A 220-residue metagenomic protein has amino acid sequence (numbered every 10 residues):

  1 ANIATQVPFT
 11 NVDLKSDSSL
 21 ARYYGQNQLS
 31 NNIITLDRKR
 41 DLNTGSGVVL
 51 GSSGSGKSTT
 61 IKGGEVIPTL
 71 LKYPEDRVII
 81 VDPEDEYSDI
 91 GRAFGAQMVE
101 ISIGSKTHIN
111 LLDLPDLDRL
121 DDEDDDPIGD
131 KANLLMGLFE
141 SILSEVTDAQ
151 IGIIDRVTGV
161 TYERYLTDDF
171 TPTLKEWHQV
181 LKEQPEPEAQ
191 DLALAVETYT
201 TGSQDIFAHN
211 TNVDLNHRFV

Functional and structural regions predicted by a protein language model:
N2-I34, R40, D85-Q97, I101-V220: P-loop NTPase motor domains
T44: Short coil/loop residues immediately preceding or within conserved phosphate-binding loops of NTP-utilizing enzyme
V49: Hydrophobic anchor at the beta1->P-loop junction of P-loop NTPases
S53: The conserved Walker
K57-S58: Conserved lysine of the Walker
I61-K62: Post-Walker A alpha-helix
I67-I79, F94: Post-Walker A helix-loop "phosphate-sensing" segment adjacent to the P-loop in P-loop NTPases
D82: Conserved functional hotspot residues or short segments at active or partner-binding sites across diverse domains
